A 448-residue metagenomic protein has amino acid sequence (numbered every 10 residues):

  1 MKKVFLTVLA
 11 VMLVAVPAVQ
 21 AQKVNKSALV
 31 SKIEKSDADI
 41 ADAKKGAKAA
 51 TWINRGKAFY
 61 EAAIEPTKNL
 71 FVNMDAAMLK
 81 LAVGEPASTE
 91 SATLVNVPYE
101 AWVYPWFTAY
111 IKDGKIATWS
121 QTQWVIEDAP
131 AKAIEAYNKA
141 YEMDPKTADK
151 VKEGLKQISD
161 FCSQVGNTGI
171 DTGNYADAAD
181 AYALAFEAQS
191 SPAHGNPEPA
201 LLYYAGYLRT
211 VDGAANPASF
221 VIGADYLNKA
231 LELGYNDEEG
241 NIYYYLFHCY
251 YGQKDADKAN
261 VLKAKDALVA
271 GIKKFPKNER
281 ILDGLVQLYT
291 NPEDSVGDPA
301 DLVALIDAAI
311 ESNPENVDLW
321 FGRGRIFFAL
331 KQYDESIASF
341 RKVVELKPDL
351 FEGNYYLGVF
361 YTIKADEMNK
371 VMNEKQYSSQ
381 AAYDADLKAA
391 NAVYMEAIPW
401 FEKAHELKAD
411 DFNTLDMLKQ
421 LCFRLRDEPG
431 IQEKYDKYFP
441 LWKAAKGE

Functional and structural regions predicted by a protein language model:
K48, P192, E198, D237-E239 (+4 more regions): Residue-level recognition of tetratricopeptide repeat
A58-Q164, T168-G173, Q189-P197, G213-S219 (+2 more regions): Short coil/linker segments at helix-helix boundaries
F59, G169, R209, Y250 (+4 more regions): Residue at a conserved register position within TPR or TPR-like alpha-solenoid repeats
A140, A185, A230, A270-G271 (+3 more regions): Canonical positions in the second alpha-helix
